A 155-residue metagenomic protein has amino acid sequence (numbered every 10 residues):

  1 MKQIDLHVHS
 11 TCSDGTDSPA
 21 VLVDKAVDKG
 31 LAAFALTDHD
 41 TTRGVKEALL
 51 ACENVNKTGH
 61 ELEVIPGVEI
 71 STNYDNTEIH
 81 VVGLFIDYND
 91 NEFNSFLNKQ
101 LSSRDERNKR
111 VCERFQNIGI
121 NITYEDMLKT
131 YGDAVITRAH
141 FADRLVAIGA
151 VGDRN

Functional and structural regions predicted by a protein language model:
M1-T77: An N-terminally biased module of ancient metal coordination in phosphate/nucleic-acid-related enzymes
N54-N155: Extended substrate/RNA-proximal surfaces in nucleic-acid metabolism proteins
